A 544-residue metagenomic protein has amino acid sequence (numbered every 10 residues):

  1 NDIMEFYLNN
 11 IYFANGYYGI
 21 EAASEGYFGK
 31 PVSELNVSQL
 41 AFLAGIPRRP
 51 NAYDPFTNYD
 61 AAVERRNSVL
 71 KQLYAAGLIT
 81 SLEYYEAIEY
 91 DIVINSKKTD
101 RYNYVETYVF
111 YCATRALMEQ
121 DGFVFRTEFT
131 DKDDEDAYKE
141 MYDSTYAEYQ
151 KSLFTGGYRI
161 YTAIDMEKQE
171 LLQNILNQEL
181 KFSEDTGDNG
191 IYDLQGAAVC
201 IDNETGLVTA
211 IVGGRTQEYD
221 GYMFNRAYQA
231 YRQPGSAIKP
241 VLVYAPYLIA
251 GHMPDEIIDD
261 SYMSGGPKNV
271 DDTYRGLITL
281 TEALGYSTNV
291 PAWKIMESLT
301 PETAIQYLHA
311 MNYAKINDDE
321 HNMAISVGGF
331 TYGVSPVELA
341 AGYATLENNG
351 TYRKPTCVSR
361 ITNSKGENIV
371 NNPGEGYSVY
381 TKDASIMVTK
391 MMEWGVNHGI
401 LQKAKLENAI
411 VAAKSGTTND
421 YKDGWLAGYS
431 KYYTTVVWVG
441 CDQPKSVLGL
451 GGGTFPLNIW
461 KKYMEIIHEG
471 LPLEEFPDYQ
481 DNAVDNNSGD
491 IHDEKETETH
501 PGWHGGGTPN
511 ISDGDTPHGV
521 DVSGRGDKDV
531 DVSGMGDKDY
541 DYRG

Functional and structural regions predicted by a protein language model:
N1-A163, E170, A314-K315, A324-G328: Non-catalytic, structured segments within soluble enzyme domains
I3, L73, L172, G206 (+5 more regions): Active-site SXXK
Y18-E21, T80-E83, F224, L248-G265 (+3 more regions): Short, well-structured active-site flanking segments
D100-N103, H252-I305, Y352, S364-W394: Conserved catalytic neighborhood of penicillin-recognizing serine enzymes
T162-T186, V199-D202, A210-V212, E218-A230 (+2 more regions): A penicillin-recognizing enzyme superfamily signal
Y192-G196, Y219-V241, P254-I257, I278: Short active-site loop at a secondary-structure junction that contains or immediately precedes the catalytic residue(s)
K268-N269, T300-A341, K354: Mid-domain, small-residue-enriched loop/turn segments at the edges of structured enzyme/sensor domains
N486-G544: Ser/Thr/Gly/Pro-rich low-complexity, disordered linker/stalk segments of secreted and cell-surface proteins
